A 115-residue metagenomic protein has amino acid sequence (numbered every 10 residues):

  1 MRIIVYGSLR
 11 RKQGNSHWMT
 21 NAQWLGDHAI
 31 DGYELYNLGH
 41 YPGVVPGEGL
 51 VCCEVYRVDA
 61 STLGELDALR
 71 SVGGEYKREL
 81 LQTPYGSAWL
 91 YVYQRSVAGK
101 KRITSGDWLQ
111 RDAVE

Functional and structural regions predicted by a protein language model:
M1-E115: Glycine-aromatic micro-motifs
